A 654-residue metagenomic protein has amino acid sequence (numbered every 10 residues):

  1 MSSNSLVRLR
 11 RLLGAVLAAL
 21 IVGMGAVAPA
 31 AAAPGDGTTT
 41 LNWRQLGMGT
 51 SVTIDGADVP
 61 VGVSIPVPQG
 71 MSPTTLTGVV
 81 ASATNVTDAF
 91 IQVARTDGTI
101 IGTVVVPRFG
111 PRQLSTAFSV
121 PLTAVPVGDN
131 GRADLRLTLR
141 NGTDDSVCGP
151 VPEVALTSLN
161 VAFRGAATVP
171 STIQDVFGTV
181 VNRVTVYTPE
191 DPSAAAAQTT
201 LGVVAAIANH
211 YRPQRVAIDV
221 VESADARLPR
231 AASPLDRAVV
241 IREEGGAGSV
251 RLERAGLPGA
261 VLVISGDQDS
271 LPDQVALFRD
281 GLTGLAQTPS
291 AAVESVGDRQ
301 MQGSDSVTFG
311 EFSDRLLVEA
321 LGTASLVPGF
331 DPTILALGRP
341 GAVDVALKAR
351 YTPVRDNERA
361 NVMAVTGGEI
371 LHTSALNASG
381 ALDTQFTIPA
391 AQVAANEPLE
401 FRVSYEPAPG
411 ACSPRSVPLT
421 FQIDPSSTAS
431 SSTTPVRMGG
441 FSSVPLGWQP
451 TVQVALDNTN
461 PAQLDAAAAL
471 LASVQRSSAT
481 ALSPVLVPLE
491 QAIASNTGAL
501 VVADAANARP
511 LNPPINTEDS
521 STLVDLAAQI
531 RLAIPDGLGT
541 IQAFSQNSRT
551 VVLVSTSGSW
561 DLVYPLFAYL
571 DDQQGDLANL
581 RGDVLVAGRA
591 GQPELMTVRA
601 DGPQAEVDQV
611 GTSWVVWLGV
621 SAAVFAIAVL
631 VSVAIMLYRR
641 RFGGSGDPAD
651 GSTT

Functional and structural regions predicted by a protein language model:
S2-L6, P29-T654: Solvent-exposed alpha-helical segments and adjacent loops that form catalytic or protein-interaction surfaces
S2-V16: Bacterial N-terminal signal peptides that target proteins for export
A15-G25: Bacterial N-terminal signal peptides
